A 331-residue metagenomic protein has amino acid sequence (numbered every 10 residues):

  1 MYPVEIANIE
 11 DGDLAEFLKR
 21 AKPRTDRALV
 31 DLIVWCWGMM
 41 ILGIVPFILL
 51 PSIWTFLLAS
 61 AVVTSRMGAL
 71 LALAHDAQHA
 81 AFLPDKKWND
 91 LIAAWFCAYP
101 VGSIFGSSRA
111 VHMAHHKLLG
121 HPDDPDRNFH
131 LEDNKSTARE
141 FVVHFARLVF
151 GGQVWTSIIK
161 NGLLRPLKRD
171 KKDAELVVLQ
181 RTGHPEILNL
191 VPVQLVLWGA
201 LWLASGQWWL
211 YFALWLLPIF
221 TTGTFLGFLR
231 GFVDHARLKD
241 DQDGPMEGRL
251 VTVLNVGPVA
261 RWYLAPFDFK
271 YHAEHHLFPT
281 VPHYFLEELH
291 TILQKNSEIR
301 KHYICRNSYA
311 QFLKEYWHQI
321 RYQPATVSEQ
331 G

Functional and structural regions predicted by a protein language model:
M1-T64, L73, A98-A213, H283-G331: Non-catalytic, topology-defining segments of multipass membrane proteins
D26, L57-A59, T64-R66, T224-L226 (+2 more regions): Short hydrophobic "helix-edge" motifs at membrane interfaces and signal-peptide entry regions
T64-A74, I104, Q153-I158, W215-Q242: Transmembrane alpha-helical segments that form the membrane-embedded catalytic/substrate-channel core of multi-pass
S65, I92, P192-V193, T221: Membrane-embedded alpha-helical segments of multi-pass membrane proteins, especially the transmembrane helices
L70-H79, S108-G120, G231-K239, A265-V281: Histidine-centered catalytic micro-motifs
F82-P100, D124-E140, D243-V259: Juxtamembrane helix-capping/reentrant segments at transmembrane boundaries
L83-L91, M113, F141-G151, V191-Q194 (+3 more regions): Juxtamembrane/interfacial segments around transmembrane helices
D170-L179, P245-Y271: Active-site-proximal inter-transmembrane loops
